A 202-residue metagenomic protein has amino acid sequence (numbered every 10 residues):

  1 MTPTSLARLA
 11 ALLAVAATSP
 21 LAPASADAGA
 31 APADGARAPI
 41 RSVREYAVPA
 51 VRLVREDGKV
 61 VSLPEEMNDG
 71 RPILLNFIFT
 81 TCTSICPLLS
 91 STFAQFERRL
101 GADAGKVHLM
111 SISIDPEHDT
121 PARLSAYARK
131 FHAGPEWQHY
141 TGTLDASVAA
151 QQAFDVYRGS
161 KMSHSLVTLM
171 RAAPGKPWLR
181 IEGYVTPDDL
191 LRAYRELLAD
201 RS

Functional and structural regions predicted by a protein language model:
M1-A10: Bacterial N-terminal signal peptides that target proteins for export
A10-P20: Bacterial N-terminal signal peptides
A31-E65, L88-S91: N-terminal "domain-start" segment that seeds a small globular fold
P64-P87, F93: Short active-site neighborhood of thiol/selenol oxidoreductases, capturing the structured segment around
R71, L89-S111, R129: Conserved helix-turn-beta segment immediately C-terminal to the redox Cys motif in thioredoxin-like folds
K106-D119, P135-D145: Thiol-based oxidoreductase modules, predominantly thioredoxin-like and allied folds used for disulfide exchange
A126-S165: Short, internal strand/loop/helix patches that form the active-site neighborhood or redox-interaction surface
S163-S202: Thiol-/selenol-based redox modules, centered on thioredoxin-like and closely related oxidoreductase domains
